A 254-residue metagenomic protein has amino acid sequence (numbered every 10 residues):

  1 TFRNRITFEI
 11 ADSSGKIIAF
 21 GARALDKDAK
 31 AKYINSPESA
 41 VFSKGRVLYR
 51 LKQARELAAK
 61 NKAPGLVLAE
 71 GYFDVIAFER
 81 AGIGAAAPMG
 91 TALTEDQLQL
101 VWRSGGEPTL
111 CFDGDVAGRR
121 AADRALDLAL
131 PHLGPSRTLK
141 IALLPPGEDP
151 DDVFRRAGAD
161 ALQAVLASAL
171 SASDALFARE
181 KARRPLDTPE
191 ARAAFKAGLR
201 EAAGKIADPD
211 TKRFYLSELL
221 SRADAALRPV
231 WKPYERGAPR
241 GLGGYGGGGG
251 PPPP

Functional and structural regions predicted by a protein language model:
T1-P108, A121-A122: Phosphate-handling DNA/RNA-contact segment within nucleic-acid enzymes
D12-S13, E56-G65, A92-P108, F112-P254: A charged alpha-helical hairpin associated with nucleic-acid processing machineries
